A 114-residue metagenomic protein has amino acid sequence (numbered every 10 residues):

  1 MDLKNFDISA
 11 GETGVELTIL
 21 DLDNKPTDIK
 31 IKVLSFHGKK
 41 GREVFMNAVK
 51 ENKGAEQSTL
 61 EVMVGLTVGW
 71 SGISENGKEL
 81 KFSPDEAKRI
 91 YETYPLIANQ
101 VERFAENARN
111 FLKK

Functional and structural regions predicted by a protein language model:
M1-E12: Short, intrinsically disordered N-terminal pre-domain segments
K4, T18-L20, S58: Exposed, low-complexity/repetitive linear segments and helix-based recognition motifs, biased toward charged/polar
T13-N24: Short acidic-hydrophobic surface loop/beta-edge motif
D23-K114: Short, surface-exposed, charged amphipathic helix/loop patches that serve as local interaction elements
